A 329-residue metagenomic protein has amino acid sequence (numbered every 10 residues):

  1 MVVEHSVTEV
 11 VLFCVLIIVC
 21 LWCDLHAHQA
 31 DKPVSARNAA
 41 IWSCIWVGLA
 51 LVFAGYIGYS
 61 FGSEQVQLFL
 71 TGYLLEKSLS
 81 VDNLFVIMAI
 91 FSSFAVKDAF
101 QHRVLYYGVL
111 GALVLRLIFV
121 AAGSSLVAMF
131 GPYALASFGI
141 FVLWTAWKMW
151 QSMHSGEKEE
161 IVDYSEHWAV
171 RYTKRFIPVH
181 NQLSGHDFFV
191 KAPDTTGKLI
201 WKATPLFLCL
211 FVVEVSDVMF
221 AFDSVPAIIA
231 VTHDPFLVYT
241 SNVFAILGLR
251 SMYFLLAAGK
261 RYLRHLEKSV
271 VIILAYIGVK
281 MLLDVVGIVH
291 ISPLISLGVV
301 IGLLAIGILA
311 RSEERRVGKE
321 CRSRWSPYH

Functional and structural regions predicted by a protein language model:
M1-R316: Multi-pass alpha-helical transmembrane bundle typical of ion/small-solute transporters and intramembrane aspartyl
G318-H329: Positively charged, low-complexity/disordered segments
